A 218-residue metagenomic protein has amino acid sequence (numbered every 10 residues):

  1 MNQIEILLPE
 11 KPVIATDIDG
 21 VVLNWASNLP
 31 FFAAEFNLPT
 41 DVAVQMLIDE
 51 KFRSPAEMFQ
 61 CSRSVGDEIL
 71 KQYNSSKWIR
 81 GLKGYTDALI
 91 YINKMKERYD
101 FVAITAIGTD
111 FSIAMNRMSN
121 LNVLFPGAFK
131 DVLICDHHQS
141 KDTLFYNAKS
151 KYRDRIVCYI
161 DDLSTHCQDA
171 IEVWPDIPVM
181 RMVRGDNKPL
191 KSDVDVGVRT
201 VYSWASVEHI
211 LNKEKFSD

Functional and structural regions predicted by a protein language model:
N2-S64: Active-site neighborhood of HAD-like aspartate-dependent phosphohydrolases
E5, T143-K151, A205-S217: Short amphipathic alpha-helix with an adjacent loop that forms part of the alpha/beta core around
L23-W25, F31, D110-A114, K141-T143 (+2 more regions): Short catalytic/ligand-binding loop motif for oxyanion handling, primarily in non-cytosolic enzymes, centered on
M58-S75, Y99-F101, V123-A128: Short, basic/glycine-rich phosphate-binding loops at helix/coil junctions that contact nucleotide phosphates
N74-A103, D110-M115: Short, acidic loop-to-helix structural element flanking the phosphoryl-transfer center in phosphate-processing enzymes
I107-V157: Substrate-recognition "cap/lid" segment bordering the active-site pocket of phosphatases
V132-D136, V196-I210: Short acidic-hydrophobic, aromatic-tinged amphipathic segments that line or gate anion-handling sites
D154, C158-Y202: Acidic, Mg2+-coordinating phosphoryl-transfer loop and its flanking beta/alpha structural elements, shared across
